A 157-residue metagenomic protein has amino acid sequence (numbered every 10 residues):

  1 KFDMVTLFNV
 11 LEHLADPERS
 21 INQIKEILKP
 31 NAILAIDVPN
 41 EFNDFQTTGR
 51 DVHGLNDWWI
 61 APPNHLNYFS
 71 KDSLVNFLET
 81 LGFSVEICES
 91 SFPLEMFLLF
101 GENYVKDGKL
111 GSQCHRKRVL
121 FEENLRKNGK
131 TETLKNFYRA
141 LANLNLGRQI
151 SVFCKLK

Functional and structural regions predicted by a protein language model:
K1-H53, P63-T80, S151-K157: Conserved SAM-binding loop
V38-N40, W58, E122-N128: N-terminal start-of-chain detector that recognizes signal peptides and the immediate post-cleavage beginning
D44-T48, E86-C88, F97-L98: Extended hydrophobic-aromatic, low-complexity segments
R50-I60, N103-G108: Short glycine/proline- and charge-enriched loop/turn segments that cap or connect secondary-structure elements
K71-S91, N124-K130: A SAM-dependent methyltransferase catalytic signature shared across enzymes that methylate proteins
S90-K157: A C-terminal cap/extension of S-adenosyl-L-methionine-dependent methyltransferases that defines the acceptor-substrate
